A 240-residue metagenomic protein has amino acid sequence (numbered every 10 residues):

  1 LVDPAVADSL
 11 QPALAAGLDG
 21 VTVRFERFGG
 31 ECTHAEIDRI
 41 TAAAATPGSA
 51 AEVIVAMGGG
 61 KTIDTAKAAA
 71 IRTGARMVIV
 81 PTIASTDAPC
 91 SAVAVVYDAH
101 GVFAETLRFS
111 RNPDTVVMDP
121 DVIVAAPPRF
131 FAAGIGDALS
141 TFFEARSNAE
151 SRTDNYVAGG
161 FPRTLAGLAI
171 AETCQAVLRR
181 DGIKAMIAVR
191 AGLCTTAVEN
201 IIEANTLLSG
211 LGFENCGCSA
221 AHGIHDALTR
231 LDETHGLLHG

Functional and structural regions predicted by a protein language model:
L1, V55-M57, V117: Structural motif
L1-V53: ATP/NTP phosphate-donor binding region
A7-L10, H34-I37, K61-K67, T86-C90 (+2 more regions): Short glycine/serine/threonine-rich phosphate/pyrophosphate-binding segments that cradle anionic phosphate groups
A13, R39, A43, A68 (+5 more regions): Alpha-helical scaffold segments in soluble metabolic enzymes
P47-A69, T73-T82: A short, small-residue-rich loop immediately preceding and capping a beta-strand
I71-A166: A glycine/threonine-rich phosphate-anchoring loop and its flanking beta-alpha core in nucleotide/phosphate-binding
N155-G240: Active-site segments that bind and position negatively charged phosphate/pyrophosphate groups
